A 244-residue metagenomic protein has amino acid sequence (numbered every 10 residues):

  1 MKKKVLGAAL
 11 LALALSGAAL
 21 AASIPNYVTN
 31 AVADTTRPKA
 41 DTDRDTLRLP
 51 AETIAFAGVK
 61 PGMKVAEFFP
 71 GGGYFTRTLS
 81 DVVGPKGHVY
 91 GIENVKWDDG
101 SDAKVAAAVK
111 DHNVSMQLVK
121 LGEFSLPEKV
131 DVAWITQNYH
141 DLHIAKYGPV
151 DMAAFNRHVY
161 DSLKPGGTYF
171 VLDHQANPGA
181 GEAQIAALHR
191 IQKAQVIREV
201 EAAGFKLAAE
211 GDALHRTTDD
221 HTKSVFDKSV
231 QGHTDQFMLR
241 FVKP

Functional and structural regions predicted by a protein language model:
Y27-K60: Class I SAM-dependent methyltransferase Rossmann-like catalytic core, especially the SAM/SAH-binding loop
K60-G71: Conserved class I S-adenosyl-L-methionine
M63, F124-Q137: A short acidic, Gly/Pro-enriched loop at the edge of an enzyme's catalytic core that lines a small-molecule cofactor
G72-P85: Conserved SAM-binding loop of SAM-dependent methyltransferases across substrates and taxa, primarily the Class I
S80-D81, P149-P165: A short glycine-rich, Lys/Arg-flanked "PGG" loop and its adjoining helix->strand segment in the class I
D99-L126: S-adenosyl-L-methionine
G181-E210: Conserved Class I S-adenosyl-L-methionine
T218-P244: Core SAM-dependent methyltransferase catalytic element
